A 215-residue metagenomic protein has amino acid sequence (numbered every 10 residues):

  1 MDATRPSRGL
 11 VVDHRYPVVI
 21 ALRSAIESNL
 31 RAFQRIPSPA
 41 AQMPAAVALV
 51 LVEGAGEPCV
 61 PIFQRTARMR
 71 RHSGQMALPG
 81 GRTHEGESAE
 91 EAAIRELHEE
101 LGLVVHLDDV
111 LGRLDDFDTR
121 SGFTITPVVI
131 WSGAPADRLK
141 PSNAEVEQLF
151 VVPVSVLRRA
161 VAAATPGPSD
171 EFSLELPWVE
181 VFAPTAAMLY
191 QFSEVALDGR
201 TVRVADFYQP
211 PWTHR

Functional and structural regions predicted by a protein language model:
M1-A77, G81-E99, L103-R138, S173-R215: N-terminal leader/linker segments that precede catalytic domains of diphosphate-processing enzymes
P141-V179: NUDIX/MutT-family hydrolases
